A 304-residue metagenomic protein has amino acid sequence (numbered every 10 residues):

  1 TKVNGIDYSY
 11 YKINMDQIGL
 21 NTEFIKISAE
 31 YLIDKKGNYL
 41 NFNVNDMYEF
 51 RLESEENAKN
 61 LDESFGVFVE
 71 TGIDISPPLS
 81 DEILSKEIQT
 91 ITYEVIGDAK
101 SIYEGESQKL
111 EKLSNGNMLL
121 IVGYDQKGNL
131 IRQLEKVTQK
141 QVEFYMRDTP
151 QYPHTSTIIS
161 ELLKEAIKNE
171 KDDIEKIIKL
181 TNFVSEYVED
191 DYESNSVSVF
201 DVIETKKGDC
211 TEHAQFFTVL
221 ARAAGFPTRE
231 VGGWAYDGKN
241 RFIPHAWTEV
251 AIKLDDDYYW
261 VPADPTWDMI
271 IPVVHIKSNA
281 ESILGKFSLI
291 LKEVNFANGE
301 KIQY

Functional and structural regions predicted by a protein language model:
T1-K2, G19-L20, S28-E30, E165-N169 (+2 more regions): Generic recognition of flexible, low-complexity loop/linker segments
T1-M118, V122-L130, E293-N295, E300-Y304: Acidic, serine/threonine-rich low-complexity disordered tracts
D34, N41, F50-E55, N60-E63 (+4 more regions): Active-site rim recognition segments
V67-E70, S107-K112, Q133-F144, P265-D268 (+1 more regions): Short intrinsically disordered coil segments
Q133-G208, S282-G285, L289-Y304: Secondary-structure boundary elements
D173, I177, C210-A214, R241-I243: Active-site-proximal structural scaffolding
Y192-S196, G208-G225, E230: Catalytic cores of peptidoglycan-degrading enzymes
